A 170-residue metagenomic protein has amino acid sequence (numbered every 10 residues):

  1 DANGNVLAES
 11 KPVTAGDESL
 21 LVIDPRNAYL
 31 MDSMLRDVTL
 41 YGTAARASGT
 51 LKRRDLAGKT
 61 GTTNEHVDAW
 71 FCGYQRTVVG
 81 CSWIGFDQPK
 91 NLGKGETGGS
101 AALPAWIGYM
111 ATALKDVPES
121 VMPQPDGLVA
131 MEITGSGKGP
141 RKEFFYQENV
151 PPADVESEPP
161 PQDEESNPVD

Functional and structural regions predicted by a protein language model:
A2-S19, K52-D170: Soluble, non-transmembrane domains of envelope/secretory-pathway proteins that act on or interact with carbohydrate
E18-R26: Active-site loop and adjoining helix of the penicillin-binding protein/serine DD-peptidase-beta-lactamase fold
M31: Serine endopeptidase catalytic core focused on the charge-relay Asp
M34-G61: Active-site Gly/Thr loop motif
